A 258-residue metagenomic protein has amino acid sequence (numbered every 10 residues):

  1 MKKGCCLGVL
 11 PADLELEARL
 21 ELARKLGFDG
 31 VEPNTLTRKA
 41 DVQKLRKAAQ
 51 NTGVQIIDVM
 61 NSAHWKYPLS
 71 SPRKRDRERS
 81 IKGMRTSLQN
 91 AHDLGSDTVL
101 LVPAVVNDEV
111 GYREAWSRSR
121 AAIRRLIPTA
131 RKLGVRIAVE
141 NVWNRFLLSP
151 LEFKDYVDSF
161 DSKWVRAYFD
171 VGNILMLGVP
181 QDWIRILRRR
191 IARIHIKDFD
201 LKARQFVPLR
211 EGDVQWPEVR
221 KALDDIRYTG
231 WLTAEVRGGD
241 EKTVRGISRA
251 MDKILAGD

Functional and structural regions predicted by a protein language model:
M1-G4, V9-G27, S96, P150-R166 (+1 more regions): Histidine-acidic metal/acid-base catalytic patches
M1-H92, S162, R189, R245-D258: N-terminal pre-domain/capping segments
V9-P11, T35-T37, S62-W65, P103-N107 (+4 more regions): Active-site-proximal loop/turn and secondary-structure-junction residues that shape catalytic pockets, frequently
D13, N51, S70-F169, I174-M176: Active-site acidic/histidine proton-transfer and metal-coordination neighborhood in alpha/beta enzyme cores
D29-G30, Q55, D97, R136 (+1 more regions): Residue-level detector of anion-binding/catalytic polar loops
E32, D58-M60, L100, A138 (+3 more regions): Conserved beta-strand positions in the central sheet of alpha/beta enzyme cores
D41, W65, E109, R204 (+1 more regions): Glycine/Thr-rich phosphate-binding loops of Rossmann-like dinucleotide-binding domains
K44-T52, A122-K132, W183-I186, E218-A222: Catalytic-core regions built around general acid/base machinery
